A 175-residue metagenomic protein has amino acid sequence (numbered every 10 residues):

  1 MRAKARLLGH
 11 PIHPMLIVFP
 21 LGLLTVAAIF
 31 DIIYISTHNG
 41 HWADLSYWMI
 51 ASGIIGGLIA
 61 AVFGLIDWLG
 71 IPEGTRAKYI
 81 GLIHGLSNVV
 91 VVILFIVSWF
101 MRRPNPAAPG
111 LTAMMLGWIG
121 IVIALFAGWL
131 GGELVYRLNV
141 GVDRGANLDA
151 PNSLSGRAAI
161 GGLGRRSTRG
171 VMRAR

Functional and structural regions predicted by a protein language model:
M1-R175: Polytopic transmembrane helical bundles with strong interfacial aromatic enrichment
